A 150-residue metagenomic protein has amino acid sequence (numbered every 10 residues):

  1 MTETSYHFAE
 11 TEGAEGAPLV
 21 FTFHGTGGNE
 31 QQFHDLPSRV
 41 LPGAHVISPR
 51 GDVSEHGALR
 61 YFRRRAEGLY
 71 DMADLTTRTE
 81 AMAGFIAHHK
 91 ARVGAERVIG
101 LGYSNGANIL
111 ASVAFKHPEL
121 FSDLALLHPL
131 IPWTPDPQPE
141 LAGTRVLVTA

Functional and structural regions predicted by a protein language model:
T2-A95: Serine-hydrolase catalytic machinery in alpha/beta-hydrolase-like enzymes
D35, S112-K116: Active-site signature of alpha/beta-hydrolase-fold catalytic machinery across serine- and Asp/Cys-nucleophile hydrolases
R50, L101, L127-H128, T149: Alpha/beta-hydrolase-fold catalytic nucleophile elbow
L101-G106, L110: Gly/Ala-rich beta-loop-alpha elbow adjacent to hydrolase catalytic centers
E119-P132: A conserved short beta-strand
L130-A150: The feature captures the conserved acid-bearing segment of alpha/beta-hydrolase catalytic domains
